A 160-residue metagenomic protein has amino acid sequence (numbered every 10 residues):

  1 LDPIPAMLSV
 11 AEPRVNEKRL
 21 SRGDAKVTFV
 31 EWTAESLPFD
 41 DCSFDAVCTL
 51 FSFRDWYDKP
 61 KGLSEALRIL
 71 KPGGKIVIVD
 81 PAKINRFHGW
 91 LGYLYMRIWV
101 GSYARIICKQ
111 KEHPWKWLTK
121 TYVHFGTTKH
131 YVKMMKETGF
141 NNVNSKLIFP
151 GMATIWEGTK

Functional and structural regions predicted by a protein language model:
L1-S36: Class I SAM-dependent methyltransferase SAM/SAH-binding core
V30, C48, V77: Conserved Rossmann-like nucleotide-binding pocket used by diverse enzymes that bind dinucleotide cofactors
W32-V47: A short acidic, Gly/Pro-enriched loop at the edge of an enzyme's catalytic core that lines a small-molecule cofactor
D45-K59: A short SAM/SAH-binding and catalytic strip from SAM-dependent methyltransferases
P60-K75: A short glycine-rich, Lys/Arg-flanked "PGG" loop and its adjoining helix->strand segment in the class I
V79-T138, N144: C-terminal alpha-helical "lid/dimerization" subdomain adjacent to the S-adenosyl-L-methionine
V132, K136-K160: Core SAM-dependent methyltransferase catalytic element
